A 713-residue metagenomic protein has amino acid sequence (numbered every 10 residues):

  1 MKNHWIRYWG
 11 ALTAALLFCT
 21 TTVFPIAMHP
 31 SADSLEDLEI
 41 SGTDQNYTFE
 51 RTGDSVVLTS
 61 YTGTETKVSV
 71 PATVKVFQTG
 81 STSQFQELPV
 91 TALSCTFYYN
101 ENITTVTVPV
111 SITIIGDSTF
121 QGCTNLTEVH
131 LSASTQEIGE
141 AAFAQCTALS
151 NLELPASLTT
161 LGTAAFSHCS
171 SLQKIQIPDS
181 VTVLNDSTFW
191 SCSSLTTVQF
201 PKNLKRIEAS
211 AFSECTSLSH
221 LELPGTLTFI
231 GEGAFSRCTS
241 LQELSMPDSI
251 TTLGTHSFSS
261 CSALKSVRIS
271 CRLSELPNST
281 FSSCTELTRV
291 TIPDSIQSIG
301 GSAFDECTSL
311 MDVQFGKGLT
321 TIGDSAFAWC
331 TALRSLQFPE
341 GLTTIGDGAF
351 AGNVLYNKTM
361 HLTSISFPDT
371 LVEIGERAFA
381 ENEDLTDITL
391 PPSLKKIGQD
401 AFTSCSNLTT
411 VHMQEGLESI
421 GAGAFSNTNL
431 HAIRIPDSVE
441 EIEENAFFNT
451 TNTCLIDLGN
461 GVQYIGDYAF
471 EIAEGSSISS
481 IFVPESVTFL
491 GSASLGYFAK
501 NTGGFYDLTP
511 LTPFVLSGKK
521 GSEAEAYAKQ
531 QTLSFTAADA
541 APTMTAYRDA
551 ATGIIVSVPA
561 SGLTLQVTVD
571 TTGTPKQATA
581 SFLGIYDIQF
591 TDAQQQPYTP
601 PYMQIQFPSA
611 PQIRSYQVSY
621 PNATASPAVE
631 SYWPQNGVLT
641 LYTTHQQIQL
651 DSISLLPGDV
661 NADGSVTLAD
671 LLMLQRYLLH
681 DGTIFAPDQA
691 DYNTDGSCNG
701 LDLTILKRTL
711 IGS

Functional and structural regions predicted by a protein language model:
W5-I26: Sec-dependent N-terminal signal peptides of Gram-positive bacterial secreted proteins and lipoproteins
T20-M28, S652-S713: Cellulosome-associated attachment modules in secreted, modular CAZymes
F24-S55, A546: Low-complexity, acidic Ser/Thr/Pro-rich repeat tracts that form intrinsically disordered stalk/linker regions of very
T43-D44, G63, A537-M544, L583 (+2 more regions): Short domain-boundary/entry signatures in modular proteins, especially in secreted/extracellular architectures
N46-D54, G63-T91, E101-I114, T124-E137 (+17 more regions): Structural signature of tandem-repeat unit edges
C95-T96, G116-T119, G139-A142, G162-A165 (+16 more regions): Consensus positions within tandem repeat domains that build extended binding/scaffold surfaces
L511, G573-P621: Proteolytic processing hotspots in large secreted/extracellular or virion-associated proteins and select intracellular
A541-T552, Q594-Q595, Q612, Y620-L656: Proteolytic cleavage junctions
